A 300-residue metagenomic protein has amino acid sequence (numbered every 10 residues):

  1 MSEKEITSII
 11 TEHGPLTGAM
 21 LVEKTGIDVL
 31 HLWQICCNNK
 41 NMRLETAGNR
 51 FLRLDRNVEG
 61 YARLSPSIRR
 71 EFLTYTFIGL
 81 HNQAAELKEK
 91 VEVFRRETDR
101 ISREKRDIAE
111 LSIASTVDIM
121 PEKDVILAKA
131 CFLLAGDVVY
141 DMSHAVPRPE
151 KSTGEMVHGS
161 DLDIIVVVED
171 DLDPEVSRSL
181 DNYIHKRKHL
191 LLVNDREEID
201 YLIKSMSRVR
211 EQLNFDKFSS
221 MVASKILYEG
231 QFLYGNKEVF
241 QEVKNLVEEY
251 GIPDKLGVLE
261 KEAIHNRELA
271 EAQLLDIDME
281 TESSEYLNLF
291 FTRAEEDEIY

Functional and structural regions predicted by a protein language model:
M1-G159, E169-Y300: Catalytic core of pol beta-like nucleotidyltransferases
I165-V167: Short hydrophobic/aromatic beta-strand micro-patches that form the beta-sheet surface supporting nucleotide- or nucleic
